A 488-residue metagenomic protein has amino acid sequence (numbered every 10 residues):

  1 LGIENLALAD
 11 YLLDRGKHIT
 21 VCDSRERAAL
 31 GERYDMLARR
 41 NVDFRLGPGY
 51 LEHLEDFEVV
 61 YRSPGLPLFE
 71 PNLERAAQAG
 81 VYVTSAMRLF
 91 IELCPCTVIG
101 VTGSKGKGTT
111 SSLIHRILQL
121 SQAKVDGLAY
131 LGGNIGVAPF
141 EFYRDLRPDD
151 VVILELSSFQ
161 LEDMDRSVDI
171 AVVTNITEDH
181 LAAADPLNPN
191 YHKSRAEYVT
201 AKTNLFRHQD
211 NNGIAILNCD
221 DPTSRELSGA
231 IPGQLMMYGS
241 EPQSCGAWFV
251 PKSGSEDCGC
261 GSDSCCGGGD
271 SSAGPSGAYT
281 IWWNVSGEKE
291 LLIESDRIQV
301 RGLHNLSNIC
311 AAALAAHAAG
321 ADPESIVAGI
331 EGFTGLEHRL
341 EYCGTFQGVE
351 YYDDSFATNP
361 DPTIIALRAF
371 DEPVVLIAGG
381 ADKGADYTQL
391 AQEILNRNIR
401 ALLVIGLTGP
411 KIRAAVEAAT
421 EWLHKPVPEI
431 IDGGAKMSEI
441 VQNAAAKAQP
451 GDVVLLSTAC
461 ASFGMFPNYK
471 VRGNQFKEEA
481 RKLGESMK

Functional and structural regions predicted by a protein language model:
G2, R25-R27, I135, D221 (+3 more regions): Residues in the short beta-alpha loop(s) of Rossmann-like NAD(P)-binding domains
I3-G100, E331, R339-E341, P426 (+1 more regions): Short, basic phosphate-binding NTP loop
A7-R15, I293-I399: Nucleotide phosphate-binding/pyrophosphate-handling subdomain across enzymes that bind or process nucleotide phosphates
L12, V60, V101, N134 (+12 more regions): Residue-level signal for inorganic ion chemistry
L13, E52-E55, P64-C219, T223-P232 (+2 more regions): Phosphate-binding loop of NTP-binding sites
H18-R25, A215-C219, I377-A378, N398-L407: Short internal beta-strands
D23-S24, G47-P48, T84-L89, Y130-G132 (+6 more regions): Beta-strand->loop->alpha-helix junctions that form or flank phosphate-binding loops in nucleotide-handling enzymes
Y34, Q389-G451, K488: C-terminal helical cap/extension that packs against the catalytic core of soluble nucleotide-cofactor enzymes
